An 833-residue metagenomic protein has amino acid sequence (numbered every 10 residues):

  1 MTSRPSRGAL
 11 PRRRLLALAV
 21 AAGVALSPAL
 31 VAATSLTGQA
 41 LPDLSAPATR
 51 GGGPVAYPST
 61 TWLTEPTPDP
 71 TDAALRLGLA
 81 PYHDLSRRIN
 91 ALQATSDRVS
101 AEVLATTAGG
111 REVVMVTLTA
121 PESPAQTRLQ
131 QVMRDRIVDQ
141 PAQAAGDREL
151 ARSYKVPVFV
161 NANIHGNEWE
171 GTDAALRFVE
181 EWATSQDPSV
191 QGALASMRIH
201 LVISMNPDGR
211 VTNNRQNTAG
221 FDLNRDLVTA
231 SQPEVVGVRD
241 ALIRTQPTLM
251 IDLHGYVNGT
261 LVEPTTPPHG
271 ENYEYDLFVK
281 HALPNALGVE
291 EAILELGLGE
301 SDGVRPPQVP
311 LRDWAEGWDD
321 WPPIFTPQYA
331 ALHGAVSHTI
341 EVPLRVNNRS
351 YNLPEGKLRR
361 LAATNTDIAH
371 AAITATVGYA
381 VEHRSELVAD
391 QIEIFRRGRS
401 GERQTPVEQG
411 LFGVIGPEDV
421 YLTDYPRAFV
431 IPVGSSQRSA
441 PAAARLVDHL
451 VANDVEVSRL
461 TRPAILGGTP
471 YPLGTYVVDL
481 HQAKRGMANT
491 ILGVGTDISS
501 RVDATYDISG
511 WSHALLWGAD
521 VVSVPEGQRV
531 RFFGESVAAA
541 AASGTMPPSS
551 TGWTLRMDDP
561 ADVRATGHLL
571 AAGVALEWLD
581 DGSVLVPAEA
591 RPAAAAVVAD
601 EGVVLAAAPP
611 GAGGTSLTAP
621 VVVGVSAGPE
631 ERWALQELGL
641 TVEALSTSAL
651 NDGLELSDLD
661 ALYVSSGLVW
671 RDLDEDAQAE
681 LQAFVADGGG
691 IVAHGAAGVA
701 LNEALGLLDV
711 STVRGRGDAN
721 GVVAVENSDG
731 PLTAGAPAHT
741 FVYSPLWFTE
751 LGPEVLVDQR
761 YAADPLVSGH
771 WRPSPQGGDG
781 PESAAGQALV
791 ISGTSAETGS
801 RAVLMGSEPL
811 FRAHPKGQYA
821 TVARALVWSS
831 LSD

Functional and structural regions predicted by a protein language model:
M1-A40: Secretory targeting and sorting signals
G38-T117, S123, L129-W169, A193 (+4 more regions): Intrinsic-disorder/low-complexity accessory segments
Q130-V132, T172-R177, R215-N217: "Short basic amphipathic alpha-helical interaction patches in structured regions
E170-R177, E181, A372: Short amphipathic alpha-helical face segments that pack within enzyme cores and frequently flank/anchor catalytic
A175-V179, V235, Q678, V822: Amphipathic alpha-helical segments in well-structured domains
E180, T184, P188-L311: Hydrophobic, small-residue-rich alpha-helical packing segments that form membrane-like cores
